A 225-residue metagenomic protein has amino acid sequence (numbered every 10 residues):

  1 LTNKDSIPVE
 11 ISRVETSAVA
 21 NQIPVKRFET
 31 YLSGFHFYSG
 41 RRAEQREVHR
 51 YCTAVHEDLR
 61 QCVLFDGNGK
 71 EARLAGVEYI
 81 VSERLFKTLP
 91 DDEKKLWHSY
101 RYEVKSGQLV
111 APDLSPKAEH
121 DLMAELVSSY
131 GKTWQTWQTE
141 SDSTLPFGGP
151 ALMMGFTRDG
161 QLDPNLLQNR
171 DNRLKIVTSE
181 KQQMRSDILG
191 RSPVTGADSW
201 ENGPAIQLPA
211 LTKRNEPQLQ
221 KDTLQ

Functional and structural regions predicted by a protein language model:
L1-L59, S129-Q225: N-terminal domain-onset segments
Q22-S82, F86-K87, K95-Y102, S106-G107: Extracytoplasmic c-type cytochrome modules immediately beyond a signal peptide or single-pass transmembrane anchor
D66, K94-L96, G107-A111, L166-R173 (+1 more regions): Short C-terminal domain-edge/linker segments immediately following a structured domain
N68-M153, R158-D159: An exposed acidic His-Trp-rich patch
